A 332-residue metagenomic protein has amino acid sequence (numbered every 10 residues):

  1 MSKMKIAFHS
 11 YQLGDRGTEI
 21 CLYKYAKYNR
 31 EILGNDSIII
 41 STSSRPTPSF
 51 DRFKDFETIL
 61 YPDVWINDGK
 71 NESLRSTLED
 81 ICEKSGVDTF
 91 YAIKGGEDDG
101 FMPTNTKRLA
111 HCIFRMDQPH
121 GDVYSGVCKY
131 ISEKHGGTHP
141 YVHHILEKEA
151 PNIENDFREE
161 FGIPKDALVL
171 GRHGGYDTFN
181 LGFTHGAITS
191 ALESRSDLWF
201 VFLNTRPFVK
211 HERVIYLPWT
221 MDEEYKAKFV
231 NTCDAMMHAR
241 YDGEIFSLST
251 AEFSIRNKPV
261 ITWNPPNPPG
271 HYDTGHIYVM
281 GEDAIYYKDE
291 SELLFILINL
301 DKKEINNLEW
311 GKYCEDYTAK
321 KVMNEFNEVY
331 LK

Functional and structural regions predicted by a protein language model:
S10-R16, K24, Y28-E72, R206: N-terminal strand-loop element at the rim of the active site of nucleotide-sugar-dependent glycosyltransferases
G69-L74, T205-R206, V214-V230: Conserved active-site histidine-acidic residue motif and adjacent donor-binding/catalytic loop of glycosyltransferases
V87, K228-I245, K258: Acidic donor-binding loop of glycosyltransferase active sites
F114-R115, D122-I153: Donor nucleotide-sugar binding/catalytic pocket of nucleotide-sugar-dependent glycosyltransferases
H144-K210, Y216, E223: Conserved catalytic-core segment of nucleotide-activated headgroup transferases in glycan assembly
A227, T250-I255, P269-G270: Short alpha-helical segment that forms part of, or immediately flanks, the ligand-binding pocket in carbohydrate-active
P259-P269: Short hydrophobic beta-strand element within catalytic cores of glycosyltransferases and related nucleotide-activated
K288, D301-L331: A charged, aromatic-enriched C-terminal amphipathic alpha-helix characteristic of glycosyltransferases across folds
